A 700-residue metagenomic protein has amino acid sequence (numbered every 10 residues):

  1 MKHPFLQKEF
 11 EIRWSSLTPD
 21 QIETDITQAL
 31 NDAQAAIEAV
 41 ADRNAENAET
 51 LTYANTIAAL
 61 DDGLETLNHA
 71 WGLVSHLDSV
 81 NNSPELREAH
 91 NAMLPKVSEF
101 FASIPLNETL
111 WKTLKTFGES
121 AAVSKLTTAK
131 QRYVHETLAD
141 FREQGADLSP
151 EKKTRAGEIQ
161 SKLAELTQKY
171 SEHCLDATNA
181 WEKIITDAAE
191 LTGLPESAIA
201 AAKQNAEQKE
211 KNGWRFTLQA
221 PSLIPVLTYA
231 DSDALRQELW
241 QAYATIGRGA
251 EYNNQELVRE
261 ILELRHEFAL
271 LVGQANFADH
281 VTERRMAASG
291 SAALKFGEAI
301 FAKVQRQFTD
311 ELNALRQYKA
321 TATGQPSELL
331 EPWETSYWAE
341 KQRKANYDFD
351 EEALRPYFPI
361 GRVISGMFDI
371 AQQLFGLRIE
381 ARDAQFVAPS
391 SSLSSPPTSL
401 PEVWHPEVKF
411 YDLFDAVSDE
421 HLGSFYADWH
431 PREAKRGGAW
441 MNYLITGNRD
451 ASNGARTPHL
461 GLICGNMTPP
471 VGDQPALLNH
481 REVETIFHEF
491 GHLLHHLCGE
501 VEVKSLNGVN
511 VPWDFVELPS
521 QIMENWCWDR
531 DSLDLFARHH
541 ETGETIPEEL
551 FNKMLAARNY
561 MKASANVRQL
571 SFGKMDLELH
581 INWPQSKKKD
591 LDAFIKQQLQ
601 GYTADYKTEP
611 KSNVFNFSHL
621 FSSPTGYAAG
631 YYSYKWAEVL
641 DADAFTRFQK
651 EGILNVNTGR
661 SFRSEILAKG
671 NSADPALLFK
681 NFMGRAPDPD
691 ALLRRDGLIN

Functional and structural regions predicted by a protein language model:
M1-L194: N-terminal helix-rich structural modules
M1-T24, Q28, G193, G213 (+11 more regions): C-terminal, non-catalytic "cap/extension" segments appended to globular domains
L6-Q21, G72-M93, T116-E158, T217-E256 (+6 more regions): Short His/Asp/Glu-rich catalytic/ion-coordination signatures at enzyme active sites or charged loops
A41, S75-D78, F101-E108, K112 (+15 more regions): Long, hydrophobic, amphipathic alpha-helical segments used as structural scaffolds
E65-H76, H135, A139, T335-K341 (+3 more regions): Short, hydrophobic/amphipathic alpha-helical patches that form generic packing surfaces within helical domains
A129, Y133, K162-Q168, E172 (+10 more regions): Active-site-proximal, well-structured secondary-structure segments within enzyme catalytic domains
T228, H280-V281, R436-G438, Q474 (+3 more regions): Short, solvent-exposed loop/turn and secondary-structure capping segments
T468-F487: Short pre-active-site segment immediately N-terminal to the catalytic Zn-binding motif
